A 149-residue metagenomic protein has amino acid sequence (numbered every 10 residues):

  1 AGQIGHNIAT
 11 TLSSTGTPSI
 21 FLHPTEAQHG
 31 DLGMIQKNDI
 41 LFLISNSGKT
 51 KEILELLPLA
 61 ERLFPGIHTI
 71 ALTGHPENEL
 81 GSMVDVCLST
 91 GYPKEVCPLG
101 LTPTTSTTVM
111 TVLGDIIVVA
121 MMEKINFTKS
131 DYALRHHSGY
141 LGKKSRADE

Functional and structural regions predicted by a protein language model:
G2-I125: Glycine-rich phosphate-binding loops that contact phosphosugars or nucleotide phosphates
S82, V96, E123-E149: Internal, active-site/partner-interface "lid" segment
